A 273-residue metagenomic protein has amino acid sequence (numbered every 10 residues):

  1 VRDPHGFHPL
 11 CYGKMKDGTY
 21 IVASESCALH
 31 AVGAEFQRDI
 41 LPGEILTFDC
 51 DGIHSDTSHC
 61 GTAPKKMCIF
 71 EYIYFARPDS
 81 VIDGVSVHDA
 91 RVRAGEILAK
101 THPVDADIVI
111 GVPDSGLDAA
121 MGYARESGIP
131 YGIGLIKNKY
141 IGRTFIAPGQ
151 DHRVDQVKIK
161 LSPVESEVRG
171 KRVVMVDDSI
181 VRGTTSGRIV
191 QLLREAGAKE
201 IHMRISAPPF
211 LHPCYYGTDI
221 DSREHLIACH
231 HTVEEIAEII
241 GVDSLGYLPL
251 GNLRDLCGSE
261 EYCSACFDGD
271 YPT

Functional and structural regions predicted by a protein language model:
V1-G116, A124-E165, E260, G269-P272: N-terminal segments that mediate ammonia production and transfer in glutamine-dependent amidotransferase systems
R2, Y12, G18, G33-D39 (+1 more regions): PRPP-dependent phosphoribosyltransferase catalytic core
E96, M121, E234: Active-site phosphate/pyrophosphate- and oxyanion-stabilizing loops and adjacent acidic/basic residues in soluble
L98, Y123, V173, D178-S179 (+1 more regions): Hydrophobic, well-ordered secondary-structure elements that form the walls of internal hydrophobic environments
D105-D107, G170-R172, K199: Short coil/turn segments at beta-strand junctions that form active-site/ligand-binding loops
G122, R188-L192: Active-site signature of alpha/beta-hydrolase-fold catalytic machinery across serine- and Asp/Cys-nucleophile hydrolases
P130, S162-V174, S179, G187-I189: Conserved structured catalytic cores and adjacent interaction surfaces of nucleotide-binding/hydrolyzing enzymes
G183: Cytosolic ligand/metal-binding cores
